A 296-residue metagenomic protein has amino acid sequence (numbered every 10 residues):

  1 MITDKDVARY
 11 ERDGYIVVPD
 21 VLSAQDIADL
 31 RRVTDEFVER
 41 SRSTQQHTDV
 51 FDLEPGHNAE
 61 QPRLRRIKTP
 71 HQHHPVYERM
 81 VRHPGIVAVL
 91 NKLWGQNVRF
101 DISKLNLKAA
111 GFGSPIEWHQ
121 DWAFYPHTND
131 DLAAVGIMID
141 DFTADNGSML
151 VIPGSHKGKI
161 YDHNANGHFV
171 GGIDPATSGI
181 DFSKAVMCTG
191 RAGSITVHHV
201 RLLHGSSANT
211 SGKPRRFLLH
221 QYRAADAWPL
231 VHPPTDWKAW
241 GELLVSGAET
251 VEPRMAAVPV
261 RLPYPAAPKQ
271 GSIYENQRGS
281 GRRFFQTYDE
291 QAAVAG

Functional and structural regions predicted by a protein language model:
M1-D13, P19-W118, A123-H127: Non-heme Fe(II)-dependent double-stranded beta-helix
R40, Q46, D52, L202-G296: Non-heme Fe(II)/2-oxoglutarate
S103-L105, V135-I137, L218-Y222: A structural signal for short, well-ordered beta-strand segments
D121-A123, L132, V200, G205-N209: Glycine-rich phosphate/pyrophosphate-binding beta-alpha loops
H127-I137: Amphipathic alpha-helical effector-binding/dimerization core of metabolite-sensing transcriptional regulators
A134, M149, I195, R215-F217: Structural motif
F142-S207, R223, A227: Double-stranded beta-helix
